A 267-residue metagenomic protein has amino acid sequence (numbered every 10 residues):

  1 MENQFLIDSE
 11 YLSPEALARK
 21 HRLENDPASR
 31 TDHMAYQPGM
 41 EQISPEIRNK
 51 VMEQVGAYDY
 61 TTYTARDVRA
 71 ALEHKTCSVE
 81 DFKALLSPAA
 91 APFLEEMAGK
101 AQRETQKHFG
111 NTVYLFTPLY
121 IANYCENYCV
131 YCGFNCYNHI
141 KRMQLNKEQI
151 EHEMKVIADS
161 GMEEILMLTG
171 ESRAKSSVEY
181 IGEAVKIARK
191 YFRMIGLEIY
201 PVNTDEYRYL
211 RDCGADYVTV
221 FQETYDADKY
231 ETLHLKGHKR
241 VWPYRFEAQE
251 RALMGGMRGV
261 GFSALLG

Functional and structural regions predicted by a protein language model:
M1-F116: Flexible, acidic/Gly-rich N-terminal and inter-domain linker regions that tether and position cofactor-handling modules
A71-L72, L86-S87, A122-Y124, K175-S177 (+1 more regions): Short low-complexity stretches enriched in small and charged residues
R103, C125, G196: Functionally engaged cysteine thiol sites
K107-Q149: Canonical Radical SAM [4Fe-4S] cluster-binding loop centered on the CxxxCxxC motif and its immediate flanking residues
C136-E153, I157-A252, R258-L266: Core AdoMet radical
